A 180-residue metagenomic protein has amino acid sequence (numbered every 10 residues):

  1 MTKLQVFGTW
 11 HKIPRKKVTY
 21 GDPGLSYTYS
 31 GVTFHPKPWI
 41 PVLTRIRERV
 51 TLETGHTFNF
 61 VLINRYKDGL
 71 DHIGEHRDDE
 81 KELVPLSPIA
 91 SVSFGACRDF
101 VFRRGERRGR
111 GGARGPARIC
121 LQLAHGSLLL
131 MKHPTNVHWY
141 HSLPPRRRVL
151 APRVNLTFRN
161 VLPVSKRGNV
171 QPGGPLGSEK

Functional and structural regions predicted by a protein language model:
M1-K180: Non-heme Fe(II) oxygenase metal-center motifs and adjacent flexible, charged/small-residue loops
